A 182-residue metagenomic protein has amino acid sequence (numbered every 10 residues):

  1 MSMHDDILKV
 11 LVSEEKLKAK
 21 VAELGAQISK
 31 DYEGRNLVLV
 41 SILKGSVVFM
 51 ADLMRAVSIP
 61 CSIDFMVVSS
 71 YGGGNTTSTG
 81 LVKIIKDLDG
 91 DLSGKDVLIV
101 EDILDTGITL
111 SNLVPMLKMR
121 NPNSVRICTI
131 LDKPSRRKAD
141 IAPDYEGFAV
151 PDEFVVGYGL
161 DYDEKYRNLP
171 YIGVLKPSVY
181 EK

Functional and structural regions predicted by a protein language model:
M1-K182: PRPP-associated nucleotide enzymes
